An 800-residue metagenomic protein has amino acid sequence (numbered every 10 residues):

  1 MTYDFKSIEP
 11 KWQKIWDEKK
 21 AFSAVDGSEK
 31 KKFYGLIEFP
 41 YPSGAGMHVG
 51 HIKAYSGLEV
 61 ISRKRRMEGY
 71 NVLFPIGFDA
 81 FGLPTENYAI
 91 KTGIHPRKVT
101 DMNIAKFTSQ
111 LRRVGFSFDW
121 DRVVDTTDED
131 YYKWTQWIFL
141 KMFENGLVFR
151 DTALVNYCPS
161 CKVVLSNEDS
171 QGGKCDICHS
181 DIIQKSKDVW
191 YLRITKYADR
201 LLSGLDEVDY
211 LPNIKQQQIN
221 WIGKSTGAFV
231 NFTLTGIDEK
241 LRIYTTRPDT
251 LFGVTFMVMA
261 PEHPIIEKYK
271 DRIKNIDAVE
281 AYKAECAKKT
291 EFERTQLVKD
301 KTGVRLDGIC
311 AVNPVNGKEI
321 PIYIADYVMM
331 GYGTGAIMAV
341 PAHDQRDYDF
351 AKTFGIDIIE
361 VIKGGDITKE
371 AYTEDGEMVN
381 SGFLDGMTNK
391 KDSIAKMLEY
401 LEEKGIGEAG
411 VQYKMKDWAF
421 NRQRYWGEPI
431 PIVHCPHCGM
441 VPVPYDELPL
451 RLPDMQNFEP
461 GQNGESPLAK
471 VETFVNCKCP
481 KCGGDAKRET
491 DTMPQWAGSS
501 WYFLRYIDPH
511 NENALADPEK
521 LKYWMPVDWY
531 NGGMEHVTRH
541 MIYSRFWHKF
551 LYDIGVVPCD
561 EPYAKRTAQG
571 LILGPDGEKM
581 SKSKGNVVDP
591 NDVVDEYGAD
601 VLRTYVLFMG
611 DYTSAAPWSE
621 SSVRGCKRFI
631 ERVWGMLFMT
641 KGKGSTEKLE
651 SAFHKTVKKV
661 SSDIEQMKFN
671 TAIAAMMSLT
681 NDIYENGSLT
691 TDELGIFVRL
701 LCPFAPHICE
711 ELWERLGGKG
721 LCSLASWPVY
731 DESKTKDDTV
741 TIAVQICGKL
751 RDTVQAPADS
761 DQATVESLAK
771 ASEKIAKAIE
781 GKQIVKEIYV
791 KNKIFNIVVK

Functional and structural regions predicted by a protein language model:
M1-L36, R66-P75, V99-K106, Y282-Y323 (+1 more regions): Conserved oxyanion/phosphate-binding beta-strand-loop segments in alpha/beta enzyme cores
T2, K11, E18-K19, K91-L241 (+10 more regions): Residue patterns forming the tRNA-binding/recognition surfaces of aminoacyl-tRNA synthetases and related DALR
Y3-Q13, V49, T135-I358, K363 (+6 more regions): NTP-handling and nucleic-acid-processing catalytic cores
A24-I94, T100, V123-I138, T245-T246 (+2 more regions): N-terminal catalytic cores of NTP/NDP-binding nucleotidyl/phosphoryl-transfer enzymes
G27, R63-N71, K91-R97, R113-S117 (+20 more regions): Secondary-structure transition/capping motifs at alpha-helix termini and the adjoining loop/turn into the next element
E38-M47, D119-V124, M329-I337, V379-F383 (+9 more regions): Glycine- and acidic
D79, E144-N156, S160, T250 (+6 more regions): Helix-rich, typically C-terminal accessory recognition domains appended to large enzymatic cores
I309-V315, E319-Y332, V361, V475-S614: Alpha-helical recognition segments enriched in aromatics with Gly/Pro capping that present substrate-recognition
